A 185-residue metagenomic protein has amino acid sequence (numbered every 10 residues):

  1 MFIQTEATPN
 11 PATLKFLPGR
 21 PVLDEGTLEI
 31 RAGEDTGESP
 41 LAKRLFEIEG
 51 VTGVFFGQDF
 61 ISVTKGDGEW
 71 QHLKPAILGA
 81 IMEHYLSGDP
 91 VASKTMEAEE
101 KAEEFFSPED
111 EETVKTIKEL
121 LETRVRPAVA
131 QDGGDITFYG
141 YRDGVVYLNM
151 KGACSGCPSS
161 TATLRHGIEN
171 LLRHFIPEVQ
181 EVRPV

Functional and structural regions predicted by a protein language model:
M1-V185: Domain-level signature for proteins that mediate thiol-based redox and metal-cofactor handling
